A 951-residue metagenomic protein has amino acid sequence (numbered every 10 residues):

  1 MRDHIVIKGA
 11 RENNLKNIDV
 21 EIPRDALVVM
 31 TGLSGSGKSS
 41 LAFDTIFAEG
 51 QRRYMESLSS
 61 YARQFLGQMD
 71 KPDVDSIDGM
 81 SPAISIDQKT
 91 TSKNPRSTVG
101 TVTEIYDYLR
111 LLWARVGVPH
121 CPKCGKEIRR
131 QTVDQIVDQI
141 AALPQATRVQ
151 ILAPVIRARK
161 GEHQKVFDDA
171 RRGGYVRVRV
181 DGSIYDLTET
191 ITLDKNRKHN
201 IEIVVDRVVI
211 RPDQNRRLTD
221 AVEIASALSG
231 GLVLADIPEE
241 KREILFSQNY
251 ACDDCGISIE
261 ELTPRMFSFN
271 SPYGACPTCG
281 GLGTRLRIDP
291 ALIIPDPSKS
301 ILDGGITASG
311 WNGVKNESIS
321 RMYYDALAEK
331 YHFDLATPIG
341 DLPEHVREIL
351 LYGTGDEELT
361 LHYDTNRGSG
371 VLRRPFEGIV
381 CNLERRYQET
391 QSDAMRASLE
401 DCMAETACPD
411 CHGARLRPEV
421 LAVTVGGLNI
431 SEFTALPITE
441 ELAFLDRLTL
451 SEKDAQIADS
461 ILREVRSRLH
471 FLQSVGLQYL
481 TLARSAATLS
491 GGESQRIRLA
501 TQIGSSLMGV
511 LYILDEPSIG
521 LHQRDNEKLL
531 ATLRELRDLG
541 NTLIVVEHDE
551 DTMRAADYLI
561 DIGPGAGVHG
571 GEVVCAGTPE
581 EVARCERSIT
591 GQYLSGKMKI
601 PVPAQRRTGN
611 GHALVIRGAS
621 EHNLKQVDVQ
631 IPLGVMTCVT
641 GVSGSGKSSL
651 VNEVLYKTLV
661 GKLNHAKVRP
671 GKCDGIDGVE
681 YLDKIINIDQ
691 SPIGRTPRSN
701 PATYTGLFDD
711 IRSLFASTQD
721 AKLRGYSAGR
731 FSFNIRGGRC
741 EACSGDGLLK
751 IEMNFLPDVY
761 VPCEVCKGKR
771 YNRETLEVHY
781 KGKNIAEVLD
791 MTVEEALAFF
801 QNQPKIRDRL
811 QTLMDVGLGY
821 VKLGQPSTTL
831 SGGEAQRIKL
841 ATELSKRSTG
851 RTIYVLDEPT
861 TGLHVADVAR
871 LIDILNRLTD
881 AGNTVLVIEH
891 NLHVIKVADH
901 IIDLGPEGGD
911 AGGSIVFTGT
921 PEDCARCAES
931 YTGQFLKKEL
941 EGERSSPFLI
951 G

Functional and structural regions predicted by a protein language model:
M1-G951: Conserved phosphate-binding elements of NTP-dependent enzyme cores
